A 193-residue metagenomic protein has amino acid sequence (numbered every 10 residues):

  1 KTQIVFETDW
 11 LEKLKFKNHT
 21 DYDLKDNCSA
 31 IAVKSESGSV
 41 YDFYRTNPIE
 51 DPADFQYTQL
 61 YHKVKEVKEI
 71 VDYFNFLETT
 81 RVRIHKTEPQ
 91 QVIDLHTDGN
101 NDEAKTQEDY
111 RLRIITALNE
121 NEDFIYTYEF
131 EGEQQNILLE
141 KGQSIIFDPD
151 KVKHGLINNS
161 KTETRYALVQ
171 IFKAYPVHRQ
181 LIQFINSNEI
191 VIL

Functional and structural regions predicted by a protein language model:
K1, R111-R113, A167: Intrinsic-disorder/low-complexity, polar/charged segments enriched in Ser/Thr/Lys/Arg/Asp/Glu/Gln
K1-F76: Non-heme Fe(II)/2-oxoglutarate
Q3-L11, R113-I115, E120, Q143 (+1 more regions): General structural signal for secondary-structure boundaries
E7-D9, K34-E36, D109, L118 (+3 more regions): Compositionally biased, intrinsically disordered low-complexity segments
F16-K25, V40, R83, D94-H96 (+3 more regions): Intrinsically disordered, low-complexity peptide-like regions
A32-E36, T46, H85-T87, N119 (+2 more regions): Structured loops at beta-to-helix junctions and adjacent beta-edge loops in soluble globular domains
E69-S144: Catalytic core of non-heme Fe(II) oxygenases with the double-stranded beta-helix
E120-L193: Catalytic core of Fe(II)/2-oxoglutarate
